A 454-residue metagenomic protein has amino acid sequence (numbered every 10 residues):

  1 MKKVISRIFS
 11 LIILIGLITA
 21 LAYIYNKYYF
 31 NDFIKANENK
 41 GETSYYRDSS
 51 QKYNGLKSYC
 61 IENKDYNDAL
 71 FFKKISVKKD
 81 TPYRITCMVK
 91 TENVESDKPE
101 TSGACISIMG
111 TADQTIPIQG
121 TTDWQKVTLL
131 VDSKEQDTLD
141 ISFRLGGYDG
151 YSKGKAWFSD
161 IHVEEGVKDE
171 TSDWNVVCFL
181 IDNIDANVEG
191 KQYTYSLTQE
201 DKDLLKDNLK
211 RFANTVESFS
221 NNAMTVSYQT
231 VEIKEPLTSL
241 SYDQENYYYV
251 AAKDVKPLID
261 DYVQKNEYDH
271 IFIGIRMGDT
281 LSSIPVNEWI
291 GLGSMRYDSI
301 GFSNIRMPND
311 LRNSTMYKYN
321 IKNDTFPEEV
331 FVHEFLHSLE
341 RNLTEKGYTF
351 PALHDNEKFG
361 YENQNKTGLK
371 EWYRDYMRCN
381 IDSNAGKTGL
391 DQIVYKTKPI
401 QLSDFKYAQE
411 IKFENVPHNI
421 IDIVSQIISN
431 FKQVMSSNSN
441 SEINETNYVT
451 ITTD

Functional and structural regions predicted by a protein language model:
M1-L14: N-terminal Sec-pathway targeting helices
I15-Y25: Hydrophobic alpha-helical membrane-insertion segments, chiefly the h-region of N-terminal signal peptides
Y23-E170: Extracellular and organelle-lumenal recognition/adhesion modules and their flexible linkers in secreted
K168-D269, M277-W289, K318-K322: Propeptide-to-catalytic entry region of secreted or membrane-anchored zinc metalloproteases
G278-R306: Catalytic zinc-binding patch centered on the HExxH motif and its immediate surroundings that defines zinc-dependent
R306-V332: Short pre-active-site segment immediately N-terminal to the catalytic Zn-binding motif
E329-T344: Active-site recognition of the HExxH zinc-binding catalytic motif
L343-D454: Replace "(M1/M4/M9/M12/WLM)" with "(e.g., M1/M4/M8/M9/M12/M26/WLM)" and add "not limited to" to clarify scope
